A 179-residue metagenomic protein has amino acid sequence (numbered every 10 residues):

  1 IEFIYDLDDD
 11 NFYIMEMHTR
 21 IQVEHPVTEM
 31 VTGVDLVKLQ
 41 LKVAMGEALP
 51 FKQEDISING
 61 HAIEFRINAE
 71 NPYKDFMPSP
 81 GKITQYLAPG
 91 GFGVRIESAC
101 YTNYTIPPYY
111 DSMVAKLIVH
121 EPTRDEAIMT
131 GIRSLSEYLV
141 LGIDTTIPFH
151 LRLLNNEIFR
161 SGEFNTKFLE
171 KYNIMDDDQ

Functional and structural regions predicted by a protein language model:
I1-Q179: ATP-dependent carboxylate activation and anion-phosphoryl transfer catalytic cores that bind Mg-ATP to form
